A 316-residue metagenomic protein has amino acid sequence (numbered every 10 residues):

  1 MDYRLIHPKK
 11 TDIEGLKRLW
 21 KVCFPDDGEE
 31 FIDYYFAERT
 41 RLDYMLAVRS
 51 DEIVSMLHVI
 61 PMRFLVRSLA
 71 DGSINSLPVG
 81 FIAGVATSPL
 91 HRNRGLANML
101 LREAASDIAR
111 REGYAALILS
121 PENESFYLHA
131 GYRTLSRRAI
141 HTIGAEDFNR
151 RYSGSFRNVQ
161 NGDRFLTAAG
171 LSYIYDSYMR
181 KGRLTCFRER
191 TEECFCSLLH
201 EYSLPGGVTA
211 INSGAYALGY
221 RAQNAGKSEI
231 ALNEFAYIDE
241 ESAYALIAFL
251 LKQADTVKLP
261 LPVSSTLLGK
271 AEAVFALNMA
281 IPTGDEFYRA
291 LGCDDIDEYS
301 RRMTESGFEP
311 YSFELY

Functional and structural regions predicted by a protein language model:
W20-D71, L184-V208: Active-site rim helix/loop that mediates acceptor-substrate recognition in acyltransferases
L46, E52-M62, V79-F81, A86 (+2 more regions): Conserved beta-strand in the GNAT
I82-R92, A231-S242: A short, internal acetyl-CoA/4′-phosphopantetheine-binding micro-motif in the GNAT/acyltransferase core
H91-E103, E241-F249: Conserved acetyl-CoA pyrophosphate-binding loop and the N-cap/start of the following alpha-helix in GNAT-like
L101, S106-P121, Q253-S264: Conserved GNAT acetyl-CoA-binding A-motif
A116-G144: Long, hydrophobic, well-ordered secondary-structure blocks that form the structural core and pocket-lining surfaces
R133-Y152, Q223, N233-Y316: Active-site/acyl-donor-binding loops of N-acyltransferases
S136-A236, E240-E241: Amide-forming acyltransferase catalytic core, primarily the GNAT-like/NAT-type and related acyltransferase folds
